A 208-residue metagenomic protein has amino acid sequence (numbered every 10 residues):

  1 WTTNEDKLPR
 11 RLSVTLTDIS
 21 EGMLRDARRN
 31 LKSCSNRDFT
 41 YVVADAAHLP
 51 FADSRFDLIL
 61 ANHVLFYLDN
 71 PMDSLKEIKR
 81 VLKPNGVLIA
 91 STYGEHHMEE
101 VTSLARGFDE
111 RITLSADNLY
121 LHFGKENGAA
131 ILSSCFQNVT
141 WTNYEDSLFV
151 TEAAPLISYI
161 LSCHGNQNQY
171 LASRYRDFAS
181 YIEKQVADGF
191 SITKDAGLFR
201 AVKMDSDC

Functional and structural regions predicted by a protein language model:
W1-H48: Class I SAM-dependent methyltransferase SAM/SAH-binding core
G22-M23, S74, H97: Conserved short alpha-helix immediately C-terminal to the canonical SAM/SAH-binding motif I of Rossmann-like
L31-K32, A105, L132: Conserved hydrophobic residues forming the short capping helix/wall of the S-adenosyl-L-methionine
A47-I59: A short acidic, Gly/Pro-enriched loop at the edge of an enzyme's catalytic core that lines a small-molecule cofactor
D57-P71, G94: A short SAM/SAH-binding and catalytic strip from SAM-dependent methyltransferases
M72-V87: A short glycine-rich, Lys/Arg-flanked "PGG" loop and its adjoining helix->strand segment in the class I
V87-L114: Conserved class I S-adenosyl-L-methionine
L119-C208: Conserved Class I S-adenosyl-L-methionine
